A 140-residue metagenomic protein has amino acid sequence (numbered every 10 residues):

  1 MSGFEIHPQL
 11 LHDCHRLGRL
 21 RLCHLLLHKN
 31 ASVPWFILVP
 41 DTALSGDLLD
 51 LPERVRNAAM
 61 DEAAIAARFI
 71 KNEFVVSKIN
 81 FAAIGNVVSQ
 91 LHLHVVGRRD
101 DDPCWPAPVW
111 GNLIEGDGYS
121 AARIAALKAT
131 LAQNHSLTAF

Functional and structural regions predicted by a protein language model:
M1-F140: HIT superfamily nucleotide-processing domains
